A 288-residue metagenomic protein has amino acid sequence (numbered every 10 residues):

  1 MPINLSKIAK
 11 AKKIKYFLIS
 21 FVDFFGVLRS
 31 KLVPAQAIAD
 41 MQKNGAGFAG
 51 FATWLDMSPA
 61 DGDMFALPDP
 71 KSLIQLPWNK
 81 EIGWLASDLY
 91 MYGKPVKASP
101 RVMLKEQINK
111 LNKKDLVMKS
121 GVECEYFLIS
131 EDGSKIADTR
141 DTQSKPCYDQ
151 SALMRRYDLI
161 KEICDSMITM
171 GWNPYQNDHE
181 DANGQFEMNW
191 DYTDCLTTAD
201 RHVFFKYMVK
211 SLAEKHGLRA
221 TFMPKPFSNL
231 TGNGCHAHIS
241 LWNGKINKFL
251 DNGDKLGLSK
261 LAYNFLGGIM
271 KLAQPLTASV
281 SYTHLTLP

Functional and structural regions predicted by a protein language model:
M1-H179, T198, F204, L218: ATP/Mg2+-dependent ligation/transfer catalytic cores
D23, M91, Y192-D194, P224-P226 (+1 more regions): Short, flexible loop/turn elements at secondary-structure junctions
L85-M91, F186-Y192, I239: Short, hydrophobic beta-strand segments
G121-S130, A137-R140, M170-W190, A220-H236 (+1 more regions): Core alpha/beta catalytic barrel or barrel-like domain that forms the active/cofactor pocket in diverse metabolic
R140-Q150, N183-T198, F227-G232, G244-F249: Active-site-proximal beta-alpha loop/turn segments in soluble metabolic enzymes
R201-L266: Acidic, glycine-rich loop-and-beta core segments that form the ion-binding/anion-interacting portion of active sites
L258, A262-V280: A conserved active-site cap/scaffold subdomain adjacent to cofactor or substrate pockets
T283-P288: Conserved small/polar residues in nucleotide/adenosyl-binding loops
